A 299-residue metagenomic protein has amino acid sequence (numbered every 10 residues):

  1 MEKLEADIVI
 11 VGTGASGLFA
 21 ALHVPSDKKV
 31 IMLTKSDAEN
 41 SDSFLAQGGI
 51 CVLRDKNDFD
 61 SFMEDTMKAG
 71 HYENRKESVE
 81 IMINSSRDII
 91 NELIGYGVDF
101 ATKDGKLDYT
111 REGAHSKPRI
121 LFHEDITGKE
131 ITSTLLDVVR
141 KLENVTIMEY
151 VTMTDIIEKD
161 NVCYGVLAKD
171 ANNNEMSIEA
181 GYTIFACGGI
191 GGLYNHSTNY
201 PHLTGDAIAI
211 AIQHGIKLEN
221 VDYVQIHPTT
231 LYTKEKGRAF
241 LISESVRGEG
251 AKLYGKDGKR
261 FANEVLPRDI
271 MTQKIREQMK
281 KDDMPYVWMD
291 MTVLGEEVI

Functional and structural regions predicted by a protein language model:
K3-A6, N173-Y182: Core beta-strand elements of the Rossmann-like FAD/NAD(P) dinucleotide-binding domain in flavoenzyme oxidoreductases
I8-M32: N-terminal Rossmann-like FAD-binding beta1-loop-alpha1 element of flavoenzymes
G14-A15, D37, I126, I190-G191: Residue-level detector of alpha-helix initiation sites
P25-I50: Glycine-rich FAD pyrophosphate-binding loop
A38, I210, I216-I299: An anion/pyrophosphate-binding glycine-rich loop and adjacent beta-alpha core in soluble alpha-beta enzymes
C51-M82: Glycine-rich active-site loop/strand segments that organize a redox cofactor
G95-N174, A186, T230-T233, L253: Conserved redox-cofactor binding core of oxidoreductases
A180-Y182, A186-G191: Glycine-/small-residue-rich beta->alpha transition segments that form the dinucleotide
